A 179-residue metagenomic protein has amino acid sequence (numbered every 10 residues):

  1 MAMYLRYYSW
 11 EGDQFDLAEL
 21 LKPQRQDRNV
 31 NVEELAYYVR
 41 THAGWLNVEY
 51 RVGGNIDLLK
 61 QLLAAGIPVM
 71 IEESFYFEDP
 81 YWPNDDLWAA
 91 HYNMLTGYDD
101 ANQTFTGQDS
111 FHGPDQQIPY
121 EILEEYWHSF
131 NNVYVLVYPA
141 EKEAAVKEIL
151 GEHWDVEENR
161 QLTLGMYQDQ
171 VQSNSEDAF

Functional and structural regions predicted by a protein language model:
M1-D57, A65, N131-N159: Cysteine-nucleophile protease catalytic domains, especially the papain-like/related folds used in DUB/UBL proteases
Y7-W10, F15, F75-F77, Y92 (+4 more regions): Phenylalanine-focused residue identity feature
E34-W45, I71-P80, L95-D99, E157-L164: Short, Lys/Arg-enriched charge-dense amphipathic segments
G54-S110, Q116-Q117: Active-site-adjacent substructure of cysteine-protease-like catalytic cores
W82, L87, Y98-F179: Noncatalytic regulatory segments and standalone regulatory/sensor domains
